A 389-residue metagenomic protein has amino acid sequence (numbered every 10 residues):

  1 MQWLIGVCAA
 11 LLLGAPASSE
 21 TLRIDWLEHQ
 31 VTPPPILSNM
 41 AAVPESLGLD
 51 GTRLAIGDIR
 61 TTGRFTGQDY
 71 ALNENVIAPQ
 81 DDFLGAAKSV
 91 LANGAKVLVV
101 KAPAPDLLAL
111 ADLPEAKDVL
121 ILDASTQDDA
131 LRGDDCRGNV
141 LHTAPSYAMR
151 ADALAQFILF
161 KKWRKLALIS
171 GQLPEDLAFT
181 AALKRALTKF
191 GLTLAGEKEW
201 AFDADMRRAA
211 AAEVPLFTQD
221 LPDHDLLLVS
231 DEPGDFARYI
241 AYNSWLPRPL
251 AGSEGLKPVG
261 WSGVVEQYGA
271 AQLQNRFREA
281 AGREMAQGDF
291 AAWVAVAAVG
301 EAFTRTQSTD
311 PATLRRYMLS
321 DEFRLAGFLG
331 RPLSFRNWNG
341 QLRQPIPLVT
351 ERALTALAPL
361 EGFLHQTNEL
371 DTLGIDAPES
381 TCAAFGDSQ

Functional and structural regions predicted by a protein language model:
L4-C8, S18-Q389: Extracytosolic ligand-binding ectodomains
L13-P16: N-terminal signal peptide c-region/cleavage motif recognized by signal peptidases
